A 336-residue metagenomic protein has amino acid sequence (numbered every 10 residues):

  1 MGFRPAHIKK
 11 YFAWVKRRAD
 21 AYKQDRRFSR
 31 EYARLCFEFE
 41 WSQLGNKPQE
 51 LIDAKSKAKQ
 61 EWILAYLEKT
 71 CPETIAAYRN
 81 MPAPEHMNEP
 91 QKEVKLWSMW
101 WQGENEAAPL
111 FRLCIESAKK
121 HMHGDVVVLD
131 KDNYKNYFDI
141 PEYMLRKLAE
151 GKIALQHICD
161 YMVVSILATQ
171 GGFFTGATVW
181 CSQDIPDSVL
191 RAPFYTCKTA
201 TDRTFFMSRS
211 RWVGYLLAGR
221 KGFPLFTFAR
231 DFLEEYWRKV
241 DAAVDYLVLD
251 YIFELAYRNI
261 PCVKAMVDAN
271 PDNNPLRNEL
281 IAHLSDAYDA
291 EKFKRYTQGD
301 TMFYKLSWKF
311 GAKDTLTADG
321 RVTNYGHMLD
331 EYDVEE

Functional and structural regions predicted by a protein language model:
M1-C159, V179-E336: Glycosyltransferase-associated regions of secretory-pathway enzymes, highlighting luminal stem/catalytic domains
M122, Q170-G171: Residues at helix C-cap/C′ positions in short coil/turn segments immediately following an alpha-helix
D160-Q170, T178: Small-residue hinge/turn detector
F174: Short glycine-aspartate micro-motif
